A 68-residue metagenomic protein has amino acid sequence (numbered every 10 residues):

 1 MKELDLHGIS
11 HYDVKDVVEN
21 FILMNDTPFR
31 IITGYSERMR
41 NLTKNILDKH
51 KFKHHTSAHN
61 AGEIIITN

Functional and structural regions predicted by a protein language model:
M1-N68: Long, charged, low-complexity intrinsically disordered regions
